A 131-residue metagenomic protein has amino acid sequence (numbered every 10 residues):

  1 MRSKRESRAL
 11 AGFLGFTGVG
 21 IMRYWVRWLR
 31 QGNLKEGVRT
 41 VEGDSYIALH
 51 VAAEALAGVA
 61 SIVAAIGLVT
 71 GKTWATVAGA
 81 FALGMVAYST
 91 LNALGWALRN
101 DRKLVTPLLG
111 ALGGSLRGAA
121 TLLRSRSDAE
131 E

Functional and structural regions predicted by a protein language model:
M1-E131: Topology signature of small-to-medium multi-pass alpha-helical membrane proteins
